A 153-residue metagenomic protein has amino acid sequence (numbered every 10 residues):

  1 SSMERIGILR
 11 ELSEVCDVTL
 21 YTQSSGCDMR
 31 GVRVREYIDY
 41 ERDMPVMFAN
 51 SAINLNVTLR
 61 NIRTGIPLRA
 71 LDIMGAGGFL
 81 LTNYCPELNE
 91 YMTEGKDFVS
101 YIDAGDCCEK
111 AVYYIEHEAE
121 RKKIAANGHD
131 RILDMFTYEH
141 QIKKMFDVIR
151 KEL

Functional and structural regions predicted by a protein language model:
S1-R63, P67, F79-L88: Nucleotide-sugar donor-binding catalytic core of glycosyltransferases
L9-S13, P45, V112, H129 (+1 more regions): Non-transmembrane alpha-helical segments in soluble domains of secreted/periplasmic/extracellular proteins
R42-D43, D106, K110: Short acidic active-site motifs
D72-G75: Short alpha-helix at the nucleotide-sugar/activated-sugar donor binding site of glycosyltransferases and closely
E94-G95: Glycine-centered loop/turn motifs
F98-A104, Y114-E118: Conserved acidic donor-binding segment of nucleotide-sugar-dependent glycosyltransferases
Y113, E120-D134, K144: A short, well-ordered alpha-helix in the C-terminal region of glycosyltransferases
Y138-L153: C-terminal alpha-helical cap of glycosyltransferases
